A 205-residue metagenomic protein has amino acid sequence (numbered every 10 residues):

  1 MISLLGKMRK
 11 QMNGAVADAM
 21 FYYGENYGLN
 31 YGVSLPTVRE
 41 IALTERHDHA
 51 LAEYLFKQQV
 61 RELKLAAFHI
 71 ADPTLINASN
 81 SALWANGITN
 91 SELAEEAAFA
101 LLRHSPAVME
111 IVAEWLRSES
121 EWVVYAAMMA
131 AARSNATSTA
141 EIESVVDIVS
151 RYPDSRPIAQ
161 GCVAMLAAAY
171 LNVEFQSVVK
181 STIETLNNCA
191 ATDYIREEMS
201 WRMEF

Functional and structural regions predicted by a protein language model:
M1-F205: Alpha-helical scaffold domains
